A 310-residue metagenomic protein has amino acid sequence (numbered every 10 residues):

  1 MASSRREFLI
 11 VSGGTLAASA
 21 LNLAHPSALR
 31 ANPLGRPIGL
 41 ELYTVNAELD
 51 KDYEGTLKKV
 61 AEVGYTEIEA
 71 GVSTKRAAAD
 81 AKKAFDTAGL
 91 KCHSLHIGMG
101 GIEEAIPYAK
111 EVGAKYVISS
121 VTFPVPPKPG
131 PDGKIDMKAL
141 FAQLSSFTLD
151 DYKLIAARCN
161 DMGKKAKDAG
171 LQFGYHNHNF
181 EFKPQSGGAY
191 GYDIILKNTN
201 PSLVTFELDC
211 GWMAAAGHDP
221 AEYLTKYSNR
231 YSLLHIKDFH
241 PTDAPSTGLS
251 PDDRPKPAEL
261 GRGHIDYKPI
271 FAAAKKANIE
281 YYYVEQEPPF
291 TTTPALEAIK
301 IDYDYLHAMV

Functional and structural regions predicted by a protein language model:
M1-L16: N-terminal secretory signal peptides and thylakoid transit peptides that target proteins across membranes
G14, E67, H93-T205, L296: Active-site acidic/histidine proton-transfer and metal-coordination neighborhood in alpha/beta enzyme cores
L23-D50, G55-K59: C-terminal segment of N-terminal export signals and the immediately downstream linker at the start of the mature
N32-P33, L57-E62, R76-C92, E103-A114 (+4 more regions): Acidic (Asp/Glu)-rich catalytic clusters
R36-E41, I68-A70, C92-L95, V117-S119 (+4 more regions): Hydrophobic faces of well-ordered beta-strands that scaffold small-molecule active sites in alpha/beta enzyme cores
L40, V60, I68, F85 (+6 more regions): Conserved, mostly hydrophobic/aromatic
N46-K51, E69-D80, H96-E104, P124-P127 (+5 more regions): Acidic-and-aromatic substrate-binding clefts and catalytic sites of carbohydrate-active enzymes
D168-H264, F271: Acidic/histidine-rich catalytic cores of soluble enzymes
